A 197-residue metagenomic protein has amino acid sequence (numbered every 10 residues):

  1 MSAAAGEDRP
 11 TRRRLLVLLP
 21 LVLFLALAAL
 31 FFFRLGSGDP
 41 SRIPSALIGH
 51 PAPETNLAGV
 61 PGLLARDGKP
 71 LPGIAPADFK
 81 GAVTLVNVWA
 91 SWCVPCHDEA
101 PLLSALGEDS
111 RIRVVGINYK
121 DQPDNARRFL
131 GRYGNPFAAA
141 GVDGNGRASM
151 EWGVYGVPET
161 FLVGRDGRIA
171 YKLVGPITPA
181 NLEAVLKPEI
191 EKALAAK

Functional and structural regions predicted by a protein language model:
M1-G62, K197: N-terminal targeting signals for export/organelle localization
T55-T84: A short beta-strand-turn-helix
A82-T84, V88-W92, G156: Short pre-active-site segment immediately N-terminal to redox-active cysteine/selenocysteine motifs in thiol-based
V88-A105: Conserved redox-active cysteine motifs that mediate thiol-disulfide chemistry, especially di-cysteine Cys-X(1-2)-Cys
A90-V94, K120-D124, G146-A148, P176-P179: Solvent-exposed loop/turn segments at secondary-structure junctions within structured extracellular/periplasmic domains
E108-N145, V157: Conserved segment of the thioredoxin-like fold in thiol-based oxidoreductases
G131-P136, V142-L194: Thiol/disulfide oxidoreductase modules built on the thioredoxin-like
